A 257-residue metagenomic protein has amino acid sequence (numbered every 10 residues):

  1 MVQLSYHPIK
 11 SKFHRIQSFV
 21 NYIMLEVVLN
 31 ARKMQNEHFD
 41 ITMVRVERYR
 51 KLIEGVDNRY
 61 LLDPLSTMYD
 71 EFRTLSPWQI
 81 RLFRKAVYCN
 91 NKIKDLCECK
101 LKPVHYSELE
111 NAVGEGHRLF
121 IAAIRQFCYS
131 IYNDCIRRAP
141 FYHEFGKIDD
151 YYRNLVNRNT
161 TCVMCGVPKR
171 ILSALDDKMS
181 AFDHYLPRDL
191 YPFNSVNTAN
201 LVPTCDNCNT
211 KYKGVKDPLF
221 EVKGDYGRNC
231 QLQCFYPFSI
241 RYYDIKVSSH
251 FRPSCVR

Functional and structural regions predicted by a protein language model:
V2-R138: N-terminal accessory alpha/beta regions
S18, H38, P140, E144 (+3 more regions): Intrinsic disorder/low-structure terminal segments
R138-Y151, D183-L190: Short Cys/His-rich Zn2+-coordinating modules
I148-R158, P192-N197: Short, flexible, mixed-charge glycine/proline-rich loop motifs that serve as phosphate/nucleic-acid-contacting
Y152-M179, C205: Short cysteine-rich loop/turn motifs with clustered Cys
K169-N200, K216-P218, Y226: Histidine-centered nuclease catalytic patch
V196, N200-R257: Domain-exit/linker segments immediately C-terminal to small folded modules
